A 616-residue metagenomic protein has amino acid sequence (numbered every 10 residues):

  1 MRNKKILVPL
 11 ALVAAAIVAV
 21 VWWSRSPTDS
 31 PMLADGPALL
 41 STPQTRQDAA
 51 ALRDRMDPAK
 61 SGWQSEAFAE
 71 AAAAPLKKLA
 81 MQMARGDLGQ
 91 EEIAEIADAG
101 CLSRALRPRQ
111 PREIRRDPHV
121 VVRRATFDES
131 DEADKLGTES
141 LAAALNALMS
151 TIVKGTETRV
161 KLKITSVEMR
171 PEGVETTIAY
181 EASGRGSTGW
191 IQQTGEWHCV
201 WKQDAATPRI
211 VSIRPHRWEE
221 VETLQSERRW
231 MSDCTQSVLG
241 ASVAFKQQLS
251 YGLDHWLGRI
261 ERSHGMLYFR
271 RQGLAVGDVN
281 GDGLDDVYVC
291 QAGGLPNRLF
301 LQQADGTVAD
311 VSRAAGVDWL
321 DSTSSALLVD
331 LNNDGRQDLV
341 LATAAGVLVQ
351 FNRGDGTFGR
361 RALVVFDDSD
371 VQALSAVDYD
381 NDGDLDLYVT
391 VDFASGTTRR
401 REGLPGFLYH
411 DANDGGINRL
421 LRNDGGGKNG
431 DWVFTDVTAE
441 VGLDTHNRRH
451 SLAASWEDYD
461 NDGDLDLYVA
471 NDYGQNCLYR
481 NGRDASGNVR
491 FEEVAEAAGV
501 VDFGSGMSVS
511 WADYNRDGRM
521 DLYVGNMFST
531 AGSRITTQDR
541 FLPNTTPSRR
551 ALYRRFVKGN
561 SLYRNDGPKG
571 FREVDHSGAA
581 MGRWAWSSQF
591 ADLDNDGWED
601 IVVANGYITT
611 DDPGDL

Functional and structural regions predicted by a protein language model:
M1-R2: N-terminal secretory signal peptides that target proteins for export/translocation
K5-V8, A14-I17, V21-L616: Acidic, glycine/proline-rich Ca2+-coordinating loop motifs
